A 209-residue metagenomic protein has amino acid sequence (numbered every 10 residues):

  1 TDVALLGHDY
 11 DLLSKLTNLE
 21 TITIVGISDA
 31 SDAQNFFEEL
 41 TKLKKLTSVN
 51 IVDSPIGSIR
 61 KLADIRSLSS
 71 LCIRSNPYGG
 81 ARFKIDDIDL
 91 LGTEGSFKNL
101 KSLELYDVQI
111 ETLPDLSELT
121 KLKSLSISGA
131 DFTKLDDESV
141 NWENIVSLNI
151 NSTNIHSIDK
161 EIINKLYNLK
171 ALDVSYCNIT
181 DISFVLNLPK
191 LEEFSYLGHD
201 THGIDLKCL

Functional and structural regions predicted by a protein language model:
T1-L12, N18-F36, K45-G57, S67-L90 (+8 more regions): Concave beta-strand-loop units of leucine-rich repeat
L13, L40, L62, L116-E118 (+3 more regions): Low-complexity, polar/charged sequence tracts that form flexible coils or short amphipathic helices and often embed
